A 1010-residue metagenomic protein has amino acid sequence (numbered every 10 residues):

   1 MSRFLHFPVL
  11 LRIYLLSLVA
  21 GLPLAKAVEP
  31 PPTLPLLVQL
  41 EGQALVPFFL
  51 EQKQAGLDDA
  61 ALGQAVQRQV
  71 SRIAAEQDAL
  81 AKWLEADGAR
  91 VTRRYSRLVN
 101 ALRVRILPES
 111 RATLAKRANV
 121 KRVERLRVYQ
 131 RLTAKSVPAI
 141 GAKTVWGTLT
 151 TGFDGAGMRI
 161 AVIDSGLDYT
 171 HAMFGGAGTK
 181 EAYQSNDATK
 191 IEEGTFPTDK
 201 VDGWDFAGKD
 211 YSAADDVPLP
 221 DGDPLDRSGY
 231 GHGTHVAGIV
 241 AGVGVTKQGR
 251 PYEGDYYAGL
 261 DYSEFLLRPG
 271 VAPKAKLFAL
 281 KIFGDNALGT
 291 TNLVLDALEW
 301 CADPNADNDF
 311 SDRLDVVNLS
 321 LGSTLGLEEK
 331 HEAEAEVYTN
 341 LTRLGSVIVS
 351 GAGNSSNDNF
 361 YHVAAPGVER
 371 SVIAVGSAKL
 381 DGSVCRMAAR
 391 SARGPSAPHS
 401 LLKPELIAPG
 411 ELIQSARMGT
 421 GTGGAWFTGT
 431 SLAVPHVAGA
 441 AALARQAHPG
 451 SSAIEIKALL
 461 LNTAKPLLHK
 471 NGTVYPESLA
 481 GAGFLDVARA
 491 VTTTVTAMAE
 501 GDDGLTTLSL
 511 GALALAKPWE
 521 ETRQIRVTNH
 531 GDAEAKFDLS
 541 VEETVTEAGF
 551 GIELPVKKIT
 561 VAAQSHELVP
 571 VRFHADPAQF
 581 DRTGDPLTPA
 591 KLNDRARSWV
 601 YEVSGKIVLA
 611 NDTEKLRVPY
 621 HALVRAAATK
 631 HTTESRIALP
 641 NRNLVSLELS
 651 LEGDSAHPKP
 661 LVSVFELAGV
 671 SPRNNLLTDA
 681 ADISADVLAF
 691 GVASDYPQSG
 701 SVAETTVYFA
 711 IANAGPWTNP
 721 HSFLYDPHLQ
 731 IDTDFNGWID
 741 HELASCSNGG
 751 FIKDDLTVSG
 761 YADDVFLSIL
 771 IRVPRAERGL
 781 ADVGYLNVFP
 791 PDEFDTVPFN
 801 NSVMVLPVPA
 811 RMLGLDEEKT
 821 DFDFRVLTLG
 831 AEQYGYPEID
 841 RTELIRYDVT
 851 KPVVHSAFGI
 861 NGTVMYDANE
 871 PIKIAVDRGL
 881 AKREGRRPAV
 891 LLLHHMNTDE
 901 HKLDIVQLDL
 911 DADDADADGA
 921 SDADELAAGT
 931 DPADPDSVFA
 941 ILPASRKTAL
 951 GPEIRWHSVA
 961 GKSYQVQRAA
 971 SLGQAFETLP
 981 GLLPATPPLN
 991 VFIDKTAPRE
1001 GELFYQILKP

Functional and structural regions predicted by a protein language model:
K26-L132: Inhibitory N-terminal propeptides of secreted protease zymogens
V28-T33, F49-L50, G147-N292, D309-V316 (+4 more regions): Subtilisin-like serine protease catalytic core
D154-A156, D226-S228, E264, A279-S371 (+4 more regions): Substrate-binding/access-modulating region of protease and related hydrolase catalytic domains
T195-D216, G367-A442: Extracellular S/T/G-rich loop segment that most often corresponds to the catalytic His/Ser-adjacent loop
A237-A241, V245, G249, F278 (+5 more regions): Hydrolase catalytic cores
V487-G531, L554-V561, L587-R597, K630-L651: Beta-sheet-dominated interaction scaffolds and their linkers
L644-D911: Surface-exposed extracytoplasmic segments
A912-P1010: Short, composition-biased motifs enriched in small/polar/acidic residues
